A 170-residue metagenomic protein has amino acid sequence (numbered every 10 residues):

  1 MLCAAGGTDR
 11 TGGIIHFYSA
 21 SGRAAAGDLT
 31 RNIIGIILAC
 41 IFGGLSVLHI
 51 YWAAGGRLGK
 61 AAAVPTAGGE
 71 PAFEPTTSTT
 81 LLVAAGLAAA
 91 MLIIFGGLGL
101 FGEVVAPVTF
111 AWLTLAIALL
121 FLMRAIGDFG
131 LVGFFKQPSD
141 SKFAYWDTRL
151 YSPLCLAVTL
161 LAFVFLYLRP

Functional and structural regions predicted by a protein language model:
D9, H16-Y18: Intrinsic-disorder-associated, low-complexity terminal segments enriched in Asp/Asn/His/Tyr and depleted of Lys/Arg
G35-Y51: N-terminal signal-anchor transmembrane alpha helix
C40, G55, A67-L98, L115-L119 (+2 more regions): Core segments of alpha-helical transmembrane spans in multipass integral membrane proteins
L48-V83, L100-G102, F135-K142: Interfacial loop at the N-terminal end of multi-pass membrane proteins
L81, F110-A116, S141-V158: Individual transmembrane alpha-helices with interfacial aromatic-anchor signatures
I126-P138: Transmembrane alpha-helical segments of integral membrane proteins
V164-P170: Juxtamembrane boundary at the C-terminal end of a transmembrane helix
